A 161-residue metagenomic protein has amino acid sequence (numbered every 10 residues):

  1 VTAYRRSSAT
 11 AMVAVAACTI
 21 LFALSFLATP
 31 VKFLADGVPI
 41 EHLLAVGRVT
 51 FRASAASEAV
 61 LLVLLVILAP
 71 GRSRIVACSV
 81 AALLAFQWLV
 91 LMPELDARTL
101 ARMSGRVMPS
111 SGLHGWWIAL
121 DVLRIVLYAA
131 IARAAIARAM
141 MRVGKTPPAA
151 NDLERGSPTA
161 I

Functional and structural regions predicted by a protein language model:
V1, K145-I161: Short, intrinsically disordered terminal tails adjacent to the first/last structured region
T2-V63, P93-V107, S111: Interfacial loop at the N-terminal end of multi-pass membrane proteins
A9-A14, L62-R74, V126-V143: Transmembrane alpha-helical segments in integral membrane proteins
C18, A59-I67, A77-W88, A129: Hydrophobic core of alpha-helical transmembrane segments in multi-pass integral membrane proteins
L21, S25, L84-L91, I125: Alpha-helical transmembrane segments
I40-H42, M103-S104, D121-I131: Short amphipathic alpha-helical segments with coiled-coil-like heptad repeat character
A53-V60, H114-A129: Hydrophobic alpha-helical transmembrane segments
G71-R102: Mid-chain, well-packed structural core segment of small domains
